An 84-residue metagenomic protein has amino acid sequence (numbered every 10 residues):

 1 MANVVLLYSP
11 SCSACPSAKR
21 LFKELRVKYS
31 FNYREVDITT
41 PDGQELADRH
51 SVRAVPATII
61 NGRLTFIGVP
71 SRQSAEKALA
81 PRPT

Functional and structural regions predicted by a protein language model:
M1-K28: Local sequence-structure signature of Cys/Sec-based thiol-disulfide redox active-site neighborhoods
L6-S9, D37-I38, V69: Conserved residues at beta->alpha junctions
S13-A14, P41-D42, Q73: Short alpha-helical
V27-Y29, E45-L46: Short polar/charged helix/loop
F31-G43: Thiol-based oxidoreductase modules, predominantly thioredoxin-like and allied folds used for disulfide exchange
L46-R49, K77: Well-formed, non-transmembrane alpha-helical positions, independent of function
H50-I59: Structural micro-motif
I59-T84: Non-catalytic, surface beta->alpha helical segment in thiol-disulfide oxidoreductase systems
